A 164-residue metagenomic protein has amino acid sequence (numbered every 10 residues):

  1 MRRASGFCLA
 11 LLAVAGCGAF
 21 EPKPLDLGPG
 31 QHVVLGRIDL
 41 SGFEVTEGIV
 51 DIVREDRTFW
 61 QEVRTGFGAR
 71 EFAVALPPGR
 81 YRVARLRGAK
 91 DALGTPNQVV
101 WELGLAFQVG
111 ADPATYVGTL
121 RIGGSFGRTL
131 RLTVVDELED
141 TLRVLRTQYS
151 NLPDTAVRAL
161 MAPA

Functional and structural regions predicted by a protein language model:
M1-G18: Sec-dependent bacterial lipoprotein signal peptides
A4-S5, D56, A84: Small/flexible residues
F7-C8, R70-F72, E139: Alpha-helical interaction segments
C17-R57, Q61-E62, R87-A164: Primarily secretory-pathway and cell-envelope proteins
E55-A75: Tryptophan-paired
G68-R82, L86-K90: Short Pro-Gly-centered beta-turn/loop motif in secreted/extracellular proteins
